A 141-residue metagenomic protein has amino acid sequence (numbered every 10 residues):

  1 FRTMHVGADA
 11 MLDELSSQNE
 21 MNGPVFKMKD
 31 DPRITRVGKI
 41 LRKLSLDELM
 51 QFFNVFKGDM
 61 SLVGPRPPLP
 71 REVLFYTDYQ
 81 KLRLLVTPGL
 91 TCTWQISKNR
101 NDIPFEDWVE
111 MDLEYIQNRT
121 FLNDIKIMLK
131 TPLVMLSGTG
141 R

Functional and structural regions predicted by a protein language model:
F1-R141: Conserved small/aromatic sequence motifs within transmembrane helices
